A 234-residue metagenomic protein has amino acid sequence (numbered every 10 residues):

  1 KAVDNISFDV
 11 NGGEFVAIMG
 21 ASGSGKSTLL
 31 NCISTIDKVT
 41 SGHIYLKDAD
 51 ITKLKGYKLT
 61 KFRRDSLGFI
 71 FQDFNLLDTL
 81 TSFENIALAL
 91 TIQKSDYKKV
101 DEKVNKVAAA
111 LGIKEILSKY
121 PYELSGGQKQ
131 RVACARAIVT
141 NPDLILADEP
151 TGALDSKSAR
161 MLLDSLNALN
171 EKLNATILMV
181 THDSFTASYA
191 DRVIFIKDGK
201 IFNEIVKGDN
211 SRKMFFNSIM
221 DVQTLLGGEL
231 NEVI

Functional and structural regions predicted by a protein language model:
M19-A21: The feature captures the beta-strand-to-loop junction immediately N-terminal to the Walker
S34: Helix-to-loop junction immediately C-terminal to a conserved catalytic motif
G42-D50: Conserved ABC transporter NBD signature motif
L80-L88: Short coil-to-helix segment of the ABC ATPase nucleotide-binding domain corresponding to the Q-loop/switch region
Y120-L124, Q128: Conserved ABC ATPase signature
C134: Hydrophobic anchor residue at the start of the ABC signature
V139-D143: A short, proline-enriched helix->beta-strand linker immediately N-terminal to the Walker B motif in ABC-type P-loop
